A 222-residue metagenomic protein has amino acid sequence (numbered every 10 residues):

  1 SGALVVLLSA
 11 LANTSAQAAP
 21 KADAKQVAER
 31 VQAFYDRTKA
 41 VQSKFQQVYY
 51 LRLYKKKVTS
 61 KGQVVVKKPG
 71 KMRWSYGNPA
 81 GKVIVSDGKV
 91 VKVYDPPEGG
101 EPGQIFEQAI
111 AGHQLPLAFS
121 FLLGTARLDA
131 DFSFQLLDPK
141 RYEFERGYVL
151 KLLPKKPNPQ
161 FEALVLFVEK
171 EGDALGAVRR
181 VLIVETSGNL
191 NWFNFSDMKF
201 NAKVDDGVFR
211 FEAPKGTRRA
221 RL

Functional and structural regions predicted by a protein language model:
S1-A10: Bacterial N-terminal signal peptides
S15-K57, A213, R218-L222: N-terminal leader/targeting segments and the immediate start of mature chains
A22, Q108, R127-L222: Gly/Pro-enriched, hydrophobic low-complexity segments that function as extracytoplasmic propeptides/linkers
T38-A40, T59-K61, K67-P69, P79 (+6 more regions): Extracytoplasmic
K44-M72, Y76: N-terminal, post-signal-peptide region of Sec/Tat-exported proteins
F45, M72-Y76, V91-D95, L152 (+1 more regions): Short hydrophobic/aromatic-rich beta-strand segments that constitute the beta-sheet cores of beta-sandwich/beta-barrel
Q63-L117, N191-W192: An acidic-aromatic
